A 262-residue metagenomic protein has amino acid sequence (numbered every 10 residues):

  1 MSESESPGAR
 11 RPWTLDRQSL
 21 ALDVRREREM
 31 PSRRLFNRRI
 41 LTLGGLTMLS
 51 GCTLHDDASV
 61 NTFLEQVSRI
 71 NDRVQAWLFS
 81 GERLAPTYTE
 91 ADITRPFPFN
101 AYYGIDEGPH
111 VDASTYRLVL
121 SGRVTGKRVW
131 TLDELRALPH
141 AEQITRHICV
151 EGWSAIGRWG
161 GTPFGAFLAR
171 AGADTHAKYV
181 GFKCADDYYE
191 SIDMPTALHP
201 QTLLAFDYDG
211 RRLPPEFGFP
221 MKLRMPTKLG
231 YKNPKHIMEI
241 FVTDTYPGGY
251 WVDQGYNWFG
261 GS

Functional and structural regions predicted by a protein language model:
M1-L35, L43-G45: N-terminal secretory signal peptides
R28, F36, I40, F99-G104: N-terminal targeting leaders only when they are immediately followed by extended low-complexity/repeat-rich tracts
L35-H55: N-terminal export signals
L54-S262: Structured, non-membrane catalytic/scaffold regions adjacent to prosthetic-group chemistry
